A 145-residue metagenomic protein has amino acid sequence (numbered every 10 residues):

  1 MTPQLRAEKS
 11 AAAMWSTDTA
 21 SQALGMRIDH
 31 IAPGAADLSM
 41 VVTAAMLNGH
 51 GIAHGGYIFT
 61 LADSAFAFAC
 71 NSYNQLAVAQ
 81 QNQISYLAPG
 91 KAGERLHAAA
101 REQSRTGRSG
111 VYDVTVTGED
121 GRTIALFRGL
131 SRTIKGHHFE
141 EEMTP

Functional and structural regions predicted by a protein language model:
M1-P145: Terminal targeting signals and extreme-terminal segments of soluble enzymes
